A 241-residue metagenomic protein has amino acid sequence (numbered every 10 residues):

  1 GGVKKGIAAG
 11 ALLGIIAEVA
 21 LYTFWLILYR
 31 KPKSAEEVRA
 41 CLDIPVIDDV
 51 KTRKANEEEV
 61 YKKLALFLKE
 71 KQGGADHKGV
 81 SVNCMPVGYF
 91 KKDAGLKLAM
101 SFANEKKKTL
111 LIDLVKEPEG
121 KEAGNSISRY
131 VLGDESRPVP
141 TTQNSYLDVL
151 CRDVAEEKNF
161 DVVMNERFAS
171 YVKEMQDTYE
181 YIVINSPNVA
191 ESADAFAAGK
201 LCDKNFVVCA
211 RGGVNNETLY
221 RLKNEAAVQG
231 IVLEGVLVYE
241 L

Functional and structural regions predicted by a protein language model:
K5-L110, L114-D148, E156-V162, E166 (+2 more regions): Short boundary/hinge segments that flank catalytic cores
V149-D194, G199: Switch II (G3) loop of P-loop NTPases
N185, V189-E191, C202-Y220: Conserved Switch II/interswitch segment of TRAFAC-class P-loop GTPases
